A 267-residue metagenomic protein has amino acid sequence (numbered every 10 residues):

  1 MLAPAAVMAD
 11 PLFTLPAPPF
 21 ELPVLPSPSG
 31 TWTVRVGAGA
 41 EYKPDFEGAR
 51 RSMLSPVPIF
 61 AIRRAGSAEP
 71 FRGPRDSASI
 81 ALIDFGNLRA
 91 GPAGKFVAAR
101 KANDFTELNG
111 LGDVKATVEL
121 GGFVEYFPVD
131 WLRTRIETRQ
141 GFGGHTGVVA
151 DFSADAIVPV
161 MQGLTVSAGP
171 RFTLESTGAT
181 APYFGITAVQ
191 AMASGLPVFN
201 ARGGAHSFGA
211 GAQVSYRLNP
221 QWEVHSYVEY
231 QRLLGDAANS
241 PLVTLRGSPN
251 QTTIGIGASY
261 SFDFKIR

Functional and structural regions predicted by a protein language model:
M1-S29, A49, F264-R267: Cleavable N-terminal export/targeting peptides
D10-F13, G66, S79, G141-G247 (+1 more regions): Outer-membrane beta-barrel transmembrane domain signature
W32, S52-P58, V114-L120, T146-A150 (+2 more regions): Residues that define the transmembrane beta-barrel architecture of outer-membrane proteins
W32-A38, P58, L88-P92, T134-I136 (+6 more regions): Transmembrane beta-strands of outer-membrane beta-barrel proteins
V36-E41, R100-D104, P128-R135, T187-L196 (+1 more regions): Flexible, solvent-exposed coil segments and beta strand-coil junctions, predominantly the extracellular/periplasmic
V36-P44, E69-S77, F105-N109, L132-F142 (+1 more regions): Transmembrane beta-strand segments that form the barrel wall of outer-membrane beta-barrel proteins
K43-V57, A102-A116, G203, G235-L242: Surface-exposed strand-loop-strand hairpins of Gram-negative outer-membrane beta-barrel proteins
P56-A65, A78-I83, L120-F127, V148-M161 (+1 more regions): Feature captures outer-membrane beta-barrel proteins of Gram-negative bacteria and organelles
